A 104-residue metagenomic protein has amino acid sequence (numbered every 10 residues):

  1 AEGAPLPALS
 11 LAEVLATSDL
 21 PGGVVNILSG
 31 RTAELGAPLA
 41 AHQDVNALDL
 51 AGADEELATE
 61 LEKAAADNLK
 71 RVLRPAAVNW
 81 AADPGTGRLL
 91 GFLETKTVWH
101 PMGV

Functional and structural regions predicted by a protein language model:
A1-V104: Rossmann-like NAD(P) dinucleotide-binding subdomain of oxidoreductase/dehydrogenase enzymes
